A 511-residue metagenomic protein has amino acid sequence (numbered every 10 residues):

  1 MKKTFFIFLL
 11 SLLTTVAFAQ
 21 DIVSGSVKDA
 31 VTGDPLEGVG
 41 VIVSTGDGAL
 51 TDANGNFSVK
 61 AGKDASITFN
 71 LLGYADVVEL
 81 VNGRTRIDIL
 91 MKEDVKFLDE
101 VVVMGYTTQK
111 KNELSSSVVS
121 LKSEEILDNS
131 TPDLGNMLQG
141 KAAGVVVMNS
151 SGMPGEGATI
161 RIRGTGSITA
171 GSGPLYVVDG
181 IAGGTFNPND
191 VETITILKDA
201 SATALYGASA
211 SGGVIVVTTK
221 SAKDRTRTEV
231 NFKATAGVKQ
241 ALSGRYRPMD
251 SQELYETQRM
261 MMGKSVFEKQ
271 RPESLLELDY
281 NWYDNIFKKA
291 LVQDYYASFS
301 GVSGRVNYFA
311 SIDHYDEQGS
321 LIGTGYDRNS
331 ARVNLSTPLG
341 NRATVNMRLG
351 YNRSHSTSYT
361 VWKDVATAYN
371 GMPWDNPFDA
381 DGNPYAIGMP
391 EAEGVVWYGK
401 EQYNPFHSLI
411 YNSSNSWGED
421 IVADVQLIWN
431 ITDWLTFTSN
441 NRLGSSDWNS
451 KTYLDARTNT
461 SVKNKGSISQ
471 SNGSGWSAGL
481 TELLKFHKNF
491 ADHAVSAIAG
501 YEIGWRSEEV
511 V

Functional and structural regions predicted by a protein language model:
M1-R332, T337-N346, G350-N352, V422 (+1 more regions): Short, small/polar-rich motifs associated with maturation and membrane association, primarily at protein termini
N112, D224-D279, G319-T324, S330 (+2 more regions): Surface-exposed loop/interface segments of Gram-negative outer-membrane beta-barrel transport/assembly proteins
I431-D433: Long hydrophobic segments that form regular secondary structure
